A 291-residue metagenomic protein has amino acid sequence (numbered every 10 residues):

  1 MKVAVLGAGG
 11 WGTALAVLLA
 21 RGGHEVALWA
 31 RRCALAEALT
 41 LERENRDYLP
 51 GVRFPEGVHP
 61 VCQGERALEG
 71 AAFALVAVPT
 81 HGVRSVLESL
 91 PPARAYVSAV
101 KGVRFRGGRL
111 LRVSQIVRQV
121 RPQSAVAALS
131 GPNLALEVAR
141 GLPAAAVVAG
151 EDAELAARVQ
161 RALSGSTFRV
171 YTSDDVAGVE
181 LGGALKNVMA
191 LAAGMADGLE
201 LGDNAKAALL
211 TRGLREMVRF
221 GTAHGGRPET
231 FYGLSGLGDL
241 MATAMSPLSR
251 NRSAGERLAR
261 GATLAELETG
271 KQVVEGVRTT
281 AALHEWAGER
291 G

Functional and structural regions predicted by a protein language model:
M1-R53, P60-C62: NAD(P)+-binding Rossmann beta1-loop-alpha1 motif at the extreme N-terminus of oxidoreductases
A8, R31, A99-K101, E151: Cofactor-binding loop segments of dinucleotide-utilizing enzymes, especially the Rossmann-like FAD- and NAD(P)+-binding
G9, T13, C33, V61 (+14 more regions): Electropositive phosphate-/nucleotide-binding environments in soluble metabolic enzymes
F54, P60-P143, V159-R161: Rossmann-like NAD(P)(H) cofactor-binding subdomain of soluble oxidoreductases
Q119-V126, P143-T230: Internal alpha-helical scaffold of NAD(P)-dependent oxidoreductase catalytic cores
K186, A193-D197, T222-G291: NAD(P)-dependent Rossmann-like dehydrogenase/reductase catalytic/cofactor-binding core
